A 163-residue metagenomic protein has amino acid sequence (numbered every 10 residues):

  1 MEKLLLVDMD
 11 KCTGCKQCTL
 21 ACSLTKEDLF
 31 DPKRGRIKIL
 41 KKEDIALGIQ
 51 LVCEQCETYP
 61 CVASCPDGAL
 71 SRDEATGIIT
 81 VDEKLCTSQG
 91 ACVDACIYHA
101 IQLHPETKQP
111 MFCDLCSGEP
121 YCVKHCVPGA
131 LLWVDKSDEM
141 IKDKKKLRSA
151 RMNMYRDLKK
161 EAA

Functional and structural regions predicted by a protein language model:
M1-C12, L20-D44: N-terminal cysteine/histidine-rich coordination modules
E2, R34-G35, L40-D67, E83-A163: Flanking helices and flexible, charged tails adjoining ferredoxin-like Fe-S electron-transfer domains in multi-subunit
C18, S23-E27, G118, V127-G129: Detector for the c-type heme attachment site
G77: Short acidic-glycine-tyrosine-enriched beta hairpin
